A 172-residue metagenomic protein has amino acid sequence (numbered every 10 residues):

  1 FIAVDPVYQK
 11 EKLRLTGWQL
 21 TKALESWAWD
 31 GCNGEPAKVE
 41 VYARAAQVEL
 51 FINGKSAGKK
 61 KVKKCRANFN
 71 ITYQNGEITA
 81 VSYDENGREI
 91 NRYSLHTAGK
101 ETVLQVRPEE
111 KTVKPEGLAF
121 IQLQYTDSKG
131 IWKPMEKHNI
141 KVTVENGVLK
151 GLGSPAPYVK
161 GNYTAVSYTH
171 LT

Functional and structural regions predicted by a protein language model:
F1-P115, S128-W132: Substrate-binding clefts and catalytic carboxylate motifs of secreted carbohydrate-active enzymes
G58-V62, P157-Y163: Short, acidic Ser/Thr/Gly-rich low-complexity loop/linker segments typical of extracellular and cell-surface proteins
E116-I121: Short, solvent-exposed loop/turn segments enriched in Ser/Thr/Gly
P134-I140: Short, ordered, surface-exposed loop/turn motifs in non-cytosolic proteins
T143-Y158: Short aromatic-acidic-glycine turn motif
T169-T172: Conserved small/polar residues in nucleotide/adenosyl-binding loops
